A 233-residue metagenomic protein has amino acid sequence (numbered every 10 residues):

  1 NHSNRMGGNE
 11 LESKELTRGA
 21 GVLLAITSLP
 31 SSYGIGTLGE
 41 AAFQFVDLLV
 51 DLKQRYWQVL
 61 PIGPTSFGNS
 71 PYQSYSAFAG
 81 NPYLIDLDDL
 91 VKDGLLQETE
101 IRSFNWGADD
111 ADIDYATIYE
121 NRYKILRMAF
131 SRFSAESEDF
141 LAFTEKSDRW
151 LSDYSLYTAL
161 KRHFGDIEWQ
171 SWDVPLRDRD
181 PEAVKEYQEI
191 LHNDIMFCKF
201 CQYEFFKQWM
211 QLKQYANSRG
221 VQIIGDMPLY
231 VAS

Functional and structural regions predicted by a protein language model:
E12-S233: Acidic/aromatic-lined carbohydrate-recognition and catalytic surfaces of CAZymes acting on diverse glycans
